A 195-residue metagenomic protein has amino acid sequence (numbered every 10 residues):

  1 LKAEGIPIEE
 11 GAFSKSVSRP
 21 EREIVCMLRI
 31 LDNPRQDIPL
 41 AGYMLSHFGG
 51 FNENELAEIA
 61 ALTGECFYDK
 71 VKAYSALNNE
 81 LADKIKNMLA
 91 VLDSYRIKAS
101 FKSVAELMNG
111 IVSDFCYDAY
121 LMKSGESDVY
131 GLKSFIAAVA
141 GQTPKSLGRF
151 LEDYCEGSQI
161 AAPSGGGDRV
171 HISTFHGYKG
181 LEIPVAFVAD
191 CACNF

Functional and structural regions predicted by a protein language model:
L1-S46, E53-A57, A90, I97 (+4 more regions): Conserved motor-region signature of P-loop NTPase helicases/translocases
D37-D93: Polynucleotide-recognition surfaces of large bacterial nucleic-acid defense/processing enzymes
L62-A73, N78, K102-E106, T143-F150 (+1 more regions): Secondary-structure junction/capping motif
E80-D83, N87, A99, S103-L107: Mixed-charge, glycine-rich, non-catalytic linkers/tails in nucleic-acid processing enzymes
